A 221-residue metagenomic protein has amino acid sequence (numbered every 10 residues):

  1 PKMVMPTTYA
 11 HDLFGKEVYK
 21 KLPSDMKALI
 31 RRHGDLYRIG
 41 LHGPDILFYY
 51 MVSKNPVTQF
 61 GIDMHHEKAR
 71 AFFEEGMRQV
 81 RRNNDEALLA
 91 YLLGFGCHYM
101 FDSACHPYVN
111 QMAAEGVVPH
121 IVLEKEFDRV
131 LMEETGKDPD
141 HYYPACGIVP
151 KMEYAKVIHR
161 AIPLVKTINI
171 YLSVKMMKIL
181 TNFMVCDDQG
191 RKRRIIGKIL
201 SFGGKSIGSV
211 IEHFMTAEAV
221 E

Functional and structural regions predicted by a protein language model:
K2-L92, G96-E221: N-terminal leader/auxiliary helical segments
